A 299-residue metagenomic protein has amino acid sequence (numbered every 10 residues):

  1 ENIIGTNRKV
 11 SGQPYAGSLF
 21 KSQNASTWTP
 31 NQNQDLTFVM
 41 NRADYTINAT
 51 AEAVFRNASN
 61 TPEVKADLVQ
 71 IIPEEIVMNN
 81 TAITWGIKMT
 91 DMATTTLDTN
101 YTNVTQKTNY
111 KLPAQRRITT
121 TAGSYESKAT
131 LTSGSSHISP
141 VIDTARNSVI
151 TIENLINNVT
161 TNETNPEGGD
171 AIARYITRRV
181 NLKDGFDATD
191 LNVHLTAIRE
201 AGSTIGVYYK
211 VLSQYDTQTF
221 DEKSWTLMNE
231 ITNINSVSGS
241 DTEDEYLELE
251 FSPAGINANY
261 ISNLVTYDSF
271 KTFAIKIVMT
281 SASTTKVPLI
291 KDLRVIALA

Functional and structural regions predicted by a protein language model:
E1-N2: Extracytoplasmic/surface-exposed domains of secreted proteins that mediate cell-envelope carbohydrate/peptidoglycan
G5-T6: Ser/Thr/Pro/Gly-rich, low-complexity intrinsically disordered stalk/linker tracts of secreted and surface-exposed
K9-A299: Beta-strand-rich ligand- or partner-binding modules with a strong bias toward extracellular/periplasmic carbohydrate
